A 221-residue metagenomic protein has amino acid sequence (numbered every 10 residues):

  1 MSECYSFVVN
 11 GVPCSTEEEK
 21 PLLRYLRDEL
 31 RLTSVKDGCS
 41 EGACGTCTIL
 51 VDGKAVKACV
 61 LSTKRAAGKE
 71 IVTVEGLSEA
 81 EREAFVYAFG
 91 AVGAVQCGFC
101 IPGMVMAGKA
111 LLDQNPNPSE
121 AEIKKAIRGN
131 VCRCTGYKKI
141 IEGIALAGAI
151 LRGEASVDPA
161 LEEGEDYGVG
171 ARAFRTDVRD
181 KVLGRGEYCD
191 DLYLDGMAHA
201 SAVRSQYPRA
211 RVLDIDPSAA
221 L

Functional and structural regions predicted by a protein language model:
M1-E162, R179: Signature of N-terminal electron-transfer/Fe-S-associated modules in redox systems
G148-L221: Flexible, low-hydrophobicity surface segments
